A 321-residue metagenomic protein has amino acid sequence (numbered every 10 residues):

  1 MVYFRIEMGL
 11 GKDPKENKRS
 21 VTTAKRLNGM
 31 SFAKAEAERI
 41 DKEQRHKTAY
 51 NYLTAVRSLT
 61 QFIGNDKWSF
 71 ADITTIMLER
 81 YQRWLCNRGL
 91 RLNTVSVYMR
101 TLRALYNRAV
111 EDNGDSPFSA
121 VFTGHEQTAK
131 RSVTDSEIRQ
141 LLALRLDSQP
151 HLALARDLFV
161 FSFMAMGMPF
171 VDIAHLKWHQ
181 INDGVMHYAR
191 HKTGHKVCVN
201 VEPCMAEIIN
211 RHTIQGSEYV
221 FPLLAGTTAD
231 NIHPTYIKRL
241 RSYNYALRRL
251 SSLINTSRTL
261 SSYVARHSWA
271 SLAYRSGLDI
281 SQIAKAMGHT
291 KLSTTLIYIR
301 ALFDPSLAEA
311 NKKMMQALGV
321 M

Functional and structural regions predicted by a protein language model:
Y3-R88: Basic/aromatic-enriched alpha-helical hairpins
S58, E79, N87-S119, M168: N-terminal DNA-binding recognition helix of tyrosine site-specific recombinases/integrases
A120-F170: Basic, Lys/Arg- and aromatic-enriched nucleic-acid-binding interface segment
S132, R190-G194, M287-K312: Catalytic-site neighborhood detector that most strongly recognizes the C-terminal catalytic loop/helix of tyrosine
D147-P150, N244-K285: Short, basic (Lys/Arg/His-rich) helix/loop patches that form interaction surfaces in the mid-to-C-terminal regions
H179-H187, T256-R258, L278-I299: Short, polar N-cap/turn motifs at the start of nucleic acid-interacting alpha helices
C198-P203, R211-H212, R300-M321: DNA/chromatin major-groove-contacting recognition/catalytic segments
E202-S257: Active-site/catalytic core of tyrosine-dependent DNA strand-transfer enzymes
